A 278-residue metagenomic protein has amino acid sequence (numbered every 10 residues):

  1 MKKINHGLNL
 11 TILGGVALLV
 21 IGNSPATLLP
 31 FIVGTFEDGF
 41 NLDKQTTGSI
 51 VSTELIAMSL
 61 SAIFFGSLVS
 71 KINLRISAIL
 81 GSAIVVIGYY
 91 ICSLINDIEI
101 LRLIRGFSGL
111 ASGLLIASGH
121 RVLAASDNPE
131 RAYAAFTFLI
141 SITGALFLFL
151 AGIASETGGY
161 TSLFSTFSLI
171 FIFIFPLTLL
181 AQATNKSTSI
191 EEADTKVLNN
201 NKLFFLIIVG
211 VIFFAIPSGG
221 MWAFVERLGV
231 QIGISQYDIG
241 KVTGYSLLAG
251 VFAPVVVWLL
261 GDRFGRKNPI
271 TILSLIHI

Functional and structural regions predicted by a protein language model:
G7-F31, N201-P217: Pair of pore-lining "gating" transmembrane helices in MFS-fold secondary transporters
L29-P30, F204-G244: Extracytoplasmic gate region of multi-pass secondary transporters
N41, N73, L94-N96, G265: Helix-breaking motifs and short loop linkers at transmembrane-helix boundaries and internal kinks in secondary membrane
S61-L74, A253-G265: Helix-to-loop junctions at the C-terminal end of transmembrane segments in multipass secondary transporters
E99-F107: Paired small-residue
L114-D127: Intracellular juxtamembrane helix-capping segments at the cytosolic ends of symmetry-related transmembrane helices
A135-Q182: Helix-loop-helix hairpin linking two adjacent transmembrane segments in secondary transporters
I276-I278: Conserved small/polar residues in nucleotide/adenosyl-binding loops
